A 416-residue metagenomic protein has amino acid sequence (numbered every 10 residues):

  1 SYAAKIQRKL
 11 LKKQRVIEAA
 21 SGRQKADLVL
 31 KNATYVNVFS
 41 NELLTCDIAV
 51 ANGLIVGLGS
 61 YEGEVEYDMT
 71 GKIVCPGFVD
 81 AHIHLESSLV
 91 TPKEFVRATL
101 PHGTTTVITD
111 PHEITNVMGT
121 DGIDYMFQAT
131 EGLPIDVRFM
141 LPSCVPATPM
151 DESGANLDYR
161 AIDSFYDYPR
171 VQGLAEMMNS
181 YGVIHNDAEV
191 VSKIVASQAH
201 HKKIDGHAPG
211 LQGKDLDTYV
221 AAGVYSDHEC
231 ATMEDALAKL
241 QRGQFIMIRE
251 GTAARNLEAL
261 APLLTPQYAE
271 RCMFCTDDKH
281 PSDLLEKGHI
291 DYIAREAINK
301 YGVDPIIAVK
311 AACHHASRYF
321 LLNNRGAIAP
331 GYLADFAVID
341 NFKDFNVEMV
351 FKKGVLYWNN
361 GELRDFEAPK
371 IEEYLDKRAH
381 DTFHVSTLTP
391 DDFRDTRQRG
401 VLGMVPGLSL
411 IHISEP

Functional and structural regions predicted by a protein language model:
S1-A51, G59, L100-H102, L285-G302 (+1 more regions): Active-site microenvironment of metallo-dependent hydrolases
Y2-A20, V96-K203, Q267: Divalent-metal coordination cores built from histidine and acidic residues
Q24-K31, Y61-T109: Replace "His-x-His-based motif
D27, P76-F78, T106, Q172 (+3 more regions): Hydrophobic "anchor" residues on beta-strands that sit immediately upstream of conserved functional sites
A33, G53, G71, H82 (+7 more regions): Divalent metal-coordination and catalytic microenvironments
K72, V79-E86, L174, H207 (+2 more regions): Histidine-centered divalent metal-coordination motifs
H84-E86, H112-I114, P142-A147, M177-S180 (+4 more regions): Active-site beta-loop-alpha junctions enriched in small/polar residues
N156-E176, G182-M247, A254-C275, L285-N299 (+1 more regions): Histidine/acidic residue-rich metal-binding segments in metalloenzymes
